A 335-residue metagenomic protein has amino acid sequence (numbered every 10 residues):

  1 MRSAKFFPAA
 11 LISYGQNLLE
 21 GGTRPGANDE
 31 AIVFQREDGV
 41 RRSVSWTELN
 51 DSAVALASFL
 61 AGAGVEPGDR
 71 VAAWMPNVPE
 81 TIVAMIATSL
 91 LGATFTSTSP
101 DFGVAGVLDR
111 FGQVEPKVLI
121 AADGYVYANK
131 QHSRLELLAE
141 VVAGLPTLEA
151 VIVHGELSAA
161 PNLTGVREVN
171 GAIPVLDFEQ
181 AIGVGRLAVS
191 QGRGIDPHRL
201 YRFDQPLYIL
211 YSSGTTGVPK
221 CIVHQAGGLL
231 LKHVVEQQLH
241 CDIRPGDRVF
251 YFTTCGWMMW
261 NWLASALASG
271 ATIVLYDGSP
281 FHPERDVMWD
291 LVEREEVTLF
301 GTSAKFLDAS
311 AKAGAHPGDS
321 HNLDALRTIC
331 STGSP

Functional and structural regions predicted by a protein language model:
G15, I32-I86, G103-L108, P174-R186 (+1 more regions): Conserved AMP-binding/adenylate-forming core of the ANL superfamily
L18-S45, S158-N162: AMP-dependent adenylate-forming
N28-E30, A172-Y211, V218, G228 (+3 more regions): Conserved pre-ATP/AMP-binding loop-to-beta segment of ANL
D38-G39, I209-C221, Q237: Conserved adenylation A10 loop of the ANL superfamily
M75-P76, T96-G112, G124-S133, G228 (+2 more regions): ATP-dependent adenylate-forming carboxylate-activation enzymes
I86, L90-Q180, E295-E296, S303-A304: Structural core segment of the AMP-binding/adenylate-forming
V118-L137, S158, G278-F281, V297-P335: Adenylate-forming
G228-R248, W257-T298, A313-A315: Conserved AMP-binding/adenylation subdomain of ANL enzymes
